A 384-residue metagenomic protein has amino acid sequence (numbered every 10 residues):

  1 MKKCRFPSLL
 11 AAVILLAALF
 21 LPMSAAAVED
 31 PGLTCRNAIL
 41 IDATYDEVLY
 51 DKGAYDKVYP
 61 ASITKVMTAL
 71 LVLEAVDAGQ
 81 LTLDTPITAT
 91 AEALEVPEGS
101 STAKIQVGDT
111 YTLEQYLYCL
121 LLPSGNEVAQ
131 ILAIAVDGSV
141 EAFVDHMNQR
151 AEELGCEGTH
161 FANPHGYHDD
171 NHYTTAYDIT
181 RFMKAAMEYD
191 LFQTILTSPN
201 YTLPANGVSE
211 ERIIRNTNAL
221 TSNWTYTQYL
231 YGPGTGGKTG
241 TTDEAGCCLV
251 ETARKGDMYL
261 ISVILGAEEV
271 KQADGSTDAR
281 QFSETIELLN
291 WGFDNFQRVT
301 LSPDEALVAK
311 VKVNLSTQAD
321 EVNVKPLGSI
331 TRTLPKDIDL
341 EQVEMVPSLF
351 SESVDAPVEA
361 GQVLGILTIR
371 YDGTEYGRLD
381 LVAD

Functional and structural regions predicted by a protein language model:
C4-A26: Sec-dependent N-terminal signal peptides of Gram-positive bacterial secreted proteins and lipoproteins
P7, A11, C35, P97 (+5 more regions): Hydrophobic alpha-helical segments and their boundary regions
F20, V76-Q80, C248, T300: Ubiquitous "structural anchor" signal
A25-Y177, R181-D190, I195: Active-site-adjacent loops and short helices of periplasmic peptidoglycan-processing enzymes
C156-H160, D170-Y173, Y177-D178, M183-D384: Domain-terminus/edge residues, biased toward the C-terminal soluble/receptor-binding domains of extracytoplasmic
